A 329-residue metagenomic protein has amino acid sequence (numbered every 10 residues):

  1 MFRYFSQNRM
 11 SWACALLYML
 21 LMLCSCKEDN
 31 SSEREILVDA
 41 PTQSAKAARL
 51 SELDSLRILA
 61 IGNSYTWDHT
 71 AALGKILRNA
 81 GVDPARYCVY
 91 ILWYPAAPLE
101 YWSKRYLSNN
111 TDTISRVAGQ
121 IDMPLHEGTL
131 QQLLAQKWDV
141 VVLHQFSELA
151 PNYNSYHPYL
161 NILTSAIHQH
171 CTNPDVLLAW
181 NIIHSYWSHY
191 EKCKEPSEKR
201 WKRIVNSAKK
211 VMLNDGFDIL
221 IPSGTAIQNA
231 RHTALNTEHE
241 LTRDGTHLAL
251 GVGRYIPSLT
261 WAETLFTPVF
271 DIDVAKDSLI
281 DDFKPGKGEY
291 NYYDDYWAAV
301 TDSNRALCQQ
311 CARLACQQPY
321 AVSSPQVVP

Functional and structural regions predicted by a protein language model:
F2-C14: Bacterial N-terminal signal peptides that target proteins for export
C14-M22: Bacterial N-terminal signal peptides
L23-E52: Bacterial Sec-dependent N-terminal signal peptides
S55-L59, C88: Residues that mark the start of a beta-strand
W67-H157: Conserved SGNH/GDSL esterase-like catalytic core that processes O-acyl groups on lipids and polysaccharides
E127-G251, E263-L265, V269: Alpha-helical cap/lid subdomain in secreted, periplasmic, or secretory-pathway luminal O-acyl-processing enzymes
G245, V252-P329: Conserved catalytic region of serine esterases and O-acyltransferases that act on ester linkages in lipids
